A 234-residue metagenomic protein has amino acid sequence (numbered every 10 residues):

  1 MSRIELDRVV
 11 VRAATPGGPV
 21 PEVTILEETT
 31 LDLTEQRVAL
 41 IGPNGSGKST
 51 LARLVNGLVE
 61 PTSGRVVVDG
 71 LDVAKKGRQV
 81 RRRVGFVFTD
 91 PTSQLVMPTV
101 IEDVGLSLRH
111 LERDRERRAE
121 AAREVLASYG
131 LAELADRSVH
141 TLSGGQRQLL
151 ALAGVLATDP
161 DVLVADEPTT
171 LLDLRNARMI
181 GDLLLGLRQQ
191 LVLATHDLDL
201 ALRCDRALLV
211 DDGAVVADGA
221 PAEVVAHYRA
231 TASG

Functional and structural regions predicted by a protein language model:
I41-P43: The feature captures the beta-strand-to-loop junction immediately N-terminal to the Walker
N56: Helix-to-loop junction immediately C-terminal to a conserved catalytic motif
G64-K75, V80: Conserved ABC transporter NBD signature motif
E116-L134: Conserved ABC ATPase "signature" region
S138-L142, Q146: Conserved ABC ATPase signature
L163-D166: Catalytic Walker B motif of ABC-type/P-loop ATPase nucleotide-binding domains
A214-G234: Conserved beta-strand-loop-alpha-helix hinge in the C-terminal portion of ABC ATPase nucleotide-binding domains
